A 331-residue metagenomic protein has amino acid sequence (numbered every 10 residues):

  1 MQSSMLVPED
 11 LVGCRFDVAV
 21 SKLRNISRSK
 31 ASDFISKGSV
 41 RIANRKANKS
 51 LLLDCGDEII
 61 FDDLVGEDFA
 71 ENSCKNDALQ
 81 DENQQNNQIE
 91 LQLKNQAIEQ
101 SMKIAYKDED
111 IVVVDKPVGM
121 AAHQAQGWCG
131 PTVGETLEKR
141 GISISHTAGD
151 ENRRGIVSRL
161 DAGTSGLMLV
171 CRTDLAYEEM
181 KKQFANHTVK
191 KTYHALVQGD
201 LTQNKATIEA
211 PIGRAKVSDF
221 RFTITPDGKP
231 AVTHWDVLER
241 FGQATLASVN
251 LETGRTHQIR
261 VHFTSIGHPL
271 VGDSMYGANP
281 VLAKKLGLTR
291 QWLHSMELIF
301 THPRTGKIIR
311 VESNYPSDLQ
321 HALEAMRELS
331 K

Functional and structural regions predicted by a protein language model:
M1-T207, G213-K216, S317-M326: RNA pseudouridine synthases
N48-L52, S248, R290: Short, surface-exposed secondary-structure edge patches
E90-Q92, Q100-S101, F220-I224, A283-G287: Short, P/G- and charge-enriched loop/turn segments at secondary-structure junctions
I104, V197, H234-V237, L270: Conserved hydrophobic positions within beta-strands
E109, D150-K182, K190, H194 (+2 more regions): The conserved catalytic core of RNA pseudouridine synthases
K190, H194, Q198, S265-P280: Flexible glycine-rich active-site/ligand-binding loops centered on an Asp-His dyad
V271-R304, I309: RNA substrate-recognition surfaces in RNA-acting enzymes
